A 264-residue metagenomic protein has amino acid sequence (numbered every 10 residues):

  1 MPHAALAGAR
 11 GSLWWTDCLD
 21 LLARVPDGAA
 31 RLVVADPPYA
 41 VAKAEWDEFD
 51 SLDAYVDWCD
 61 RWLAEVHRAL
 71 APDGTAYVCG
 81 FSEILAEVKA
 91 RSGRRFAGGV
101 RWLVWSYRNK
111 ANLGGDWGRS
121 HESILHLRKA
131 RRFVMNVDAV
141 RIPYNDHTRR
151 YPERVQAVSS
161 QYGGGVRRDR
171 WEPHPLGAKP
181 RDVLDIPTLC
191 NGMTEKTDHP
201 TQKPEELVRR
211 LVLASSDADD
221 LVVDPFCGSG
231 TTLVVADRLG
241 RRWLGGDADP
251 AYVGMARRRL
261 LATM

Functional and structural regions predicted by a protein language model:
M1-M255: Core catalytic lobe of class I
A214, R259-A262: Active-site catalytic microenvironments for nucleophilic, acid-base chemistry
Y252, L261-M264: Conserved phosphoryl-transfer catalytic core
